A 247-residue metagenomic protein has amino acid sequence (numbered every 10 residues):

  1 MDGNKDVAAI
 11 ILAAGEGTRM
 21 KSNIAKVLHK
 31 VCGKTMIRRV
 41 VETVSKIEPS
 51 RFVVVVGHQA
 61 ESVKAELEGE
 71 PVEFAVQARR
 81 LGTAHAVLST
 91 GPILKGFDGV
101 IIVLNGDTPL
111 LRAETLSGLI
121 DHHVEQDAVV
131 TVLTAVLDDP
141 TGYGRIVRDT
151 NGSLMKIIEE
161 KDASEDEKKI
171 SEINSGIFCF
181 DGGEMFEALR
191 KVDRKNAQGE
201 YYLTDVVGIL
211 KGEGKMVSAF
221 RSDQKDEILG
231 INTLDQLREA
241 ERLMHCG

Functional and structural regions predicted by a protein language model:
M1-A8, K34-N105, L110-D121, E125: Conserved N-terminal catalytic core of the sugar/cofactor nucleotidyltransferase
M1-K5, K195-G247: Left-handed beta-helix
K5-V31, I47, L67: Glycine-rich N-terminal loop/short-helix segment of MobA-like nucleotidyltransferase
A9-I11, V54, I102-V103, V130-L133 (+1 more regions): Structural beta-sheet core signal
I11, I37, T90, D107 (+3 more regions): Residue-level signal for inorganic ion chemistry
R19, E66, I157, A188 (+2 more regions): Residues that scaffold the ATP/ADP-binding catalytic core of kinase and kinase-like folds
K30, L110, C179, G230-I231: Short aromatic/basic micro-patch
E70, L111-A197, V206, K215 (+1 more regions): Conserved core of the sugar-phosphate nucleotidyltransferase
